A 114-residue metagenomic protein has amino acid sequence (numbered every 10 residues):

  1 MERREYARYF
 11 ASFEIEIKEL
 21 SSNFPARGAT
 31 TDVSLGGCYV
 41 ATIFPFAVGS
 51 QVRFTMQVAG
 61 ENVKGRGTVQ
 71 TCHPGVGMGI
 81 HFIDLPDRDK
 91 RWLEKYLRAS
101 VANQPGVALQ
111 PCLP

Functional and structural regions predicted by a protein language model:
M1-L35, E94-P114: N-terminal helix initiation/capping motif
Y6, A41-A47: Short, surface-exposed secondary-structure edge patches
F13-E19, G49-N62, G106: Short conserved beta-strand and strand-loop elements enriched in small hydrophobics with frequent Asp/Gly
E19, D32, V69-T71, D84: A residue-level detector for short acidic-glycine micro-motifs
S22, L35, A59-E61, P74-G75: Short strand-connecting beta-turns/loops that link adjacent beta-strands
G28, G65-Q70: Short beta-strand-centered aromatic/proline hotspots
Y39-T42, G75-D84: Short, solvent-exposed secondary-structure boundary/capping segments
D87-R91: Short, charged/polar, Gly/Pro-enriched secondary-structure boundary elements
